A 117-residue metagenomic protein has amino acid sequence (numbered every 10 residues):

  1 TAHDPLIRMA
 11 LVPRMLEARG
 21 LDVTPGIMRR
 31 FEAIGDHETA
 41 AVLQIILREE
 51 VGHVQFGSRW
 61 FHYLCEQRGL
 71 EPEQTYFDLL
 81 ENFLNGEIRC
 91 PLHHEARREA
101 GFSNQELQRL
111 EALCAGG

Functional and structural regions predicted by a protein language model:
T1-G117: Non-heme di-metal
